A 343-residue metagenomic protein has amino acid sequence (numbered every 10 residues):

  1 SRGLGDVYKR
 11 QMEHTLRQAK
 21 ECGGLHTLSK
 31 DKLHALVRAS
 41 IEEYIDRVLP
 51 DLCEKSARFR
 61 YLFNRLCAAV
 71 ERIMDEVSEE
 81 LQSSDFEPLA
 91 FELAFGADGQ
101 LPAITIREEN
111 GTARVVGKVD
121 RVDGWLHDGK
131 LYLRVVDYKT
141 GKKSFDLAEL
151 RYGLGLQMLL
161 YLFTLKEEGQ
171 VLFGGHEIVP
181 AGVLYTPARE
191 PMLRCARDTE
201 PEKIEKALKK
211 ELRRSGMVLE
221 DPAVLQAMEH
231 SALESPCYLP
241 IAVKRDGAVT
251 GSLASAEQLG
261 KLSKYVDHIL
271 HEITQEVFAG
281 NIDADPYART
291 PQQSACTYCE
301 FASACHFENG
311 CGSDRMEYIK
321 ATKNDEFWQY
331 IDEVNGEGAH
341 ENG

Functional and structural regions predicted by a protein language model:
S1-G343: Structural signature of nuclease core domains in nucleic-acid processing machines
